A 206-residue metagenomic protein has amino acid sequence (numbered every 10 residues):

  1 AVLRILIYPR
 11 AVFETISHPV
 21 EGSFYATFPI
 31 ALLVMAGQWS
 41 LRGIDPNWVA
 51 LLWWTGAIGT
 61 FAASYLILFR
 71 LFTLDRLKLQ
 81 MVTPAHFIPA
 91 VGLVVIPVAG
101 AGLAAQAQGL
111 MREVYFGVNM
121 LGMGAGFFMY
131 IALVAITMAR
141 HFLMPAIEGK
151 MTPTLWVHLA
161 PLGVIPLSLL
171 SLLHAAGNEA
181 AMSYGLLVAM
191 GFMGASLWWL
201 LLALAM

Functional and structural regions predicted by a protein language model:
A1, W48-F61, G117-Y130, V188-L197: Structural signature of hydrophobic alpha-helical transmembrane segments
A1-I7, G59-F69: Central hydrophobic cores of alpha-helical transmembrane segments in multi-pass inner-membrane proteins across all
A1-T15, E21-T27, A195, A203-M206: Short intrinsically disordered, low-complexity coil segments enriched in acidic
V2-H18, L33-A50, V98, G102-M120 (+1 more regions): Charged, alpha-helix-forming regions
R10-G37, W53-G56, F72-A101, N119 (+3 more regions): Juxtamembrane helix-loop boundaries in multi-pass membrane proteins
A31, N47, G92, V114-G117 (+4 more regions): General structural feature for long, well-ordered alpha-helical segments within catalytic domains of soluble enzymes
Q38-R42, A63-L77, V98-A107, F127-A146 (+1 more regions): Internal transmembrane alpha-helix with an interfacial aromatic "cap," most often the third helix
G149-M206: Alpha-helical transmembrane segments of multi-pass membrane proteins
